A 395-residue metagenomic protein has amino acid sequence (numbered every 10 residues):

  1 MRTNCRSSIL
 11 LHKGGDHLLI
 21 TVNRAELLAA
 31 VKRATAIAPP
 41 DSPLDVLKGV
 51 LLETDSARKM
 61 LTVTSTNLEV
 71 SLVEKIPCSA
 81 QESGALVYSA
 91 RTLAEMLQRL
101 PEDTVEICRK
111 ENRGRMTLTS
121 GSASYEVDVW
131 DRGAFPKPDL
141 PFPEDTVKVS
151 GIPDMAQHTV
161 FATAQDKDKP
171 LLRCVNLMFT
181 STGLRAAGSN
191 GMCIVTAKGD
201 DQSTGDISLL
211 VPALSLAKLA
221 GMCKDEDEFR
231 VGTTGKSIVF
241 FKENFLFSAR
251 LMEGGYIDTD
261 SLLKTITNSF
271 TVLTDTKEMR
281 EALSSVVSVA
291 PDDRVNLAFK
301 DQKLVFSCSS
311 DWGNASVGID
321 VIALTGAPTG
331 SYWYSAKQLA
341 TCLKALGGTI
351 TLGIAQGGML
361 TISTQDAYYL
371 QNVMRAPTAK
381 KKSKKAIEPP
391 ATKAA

Functional and structural regions predicted by a protein language model:
R2-A395: Structural preference for solvent-exposed beta-strand-turn elements and adjacent flexible terminal/loop segments within
